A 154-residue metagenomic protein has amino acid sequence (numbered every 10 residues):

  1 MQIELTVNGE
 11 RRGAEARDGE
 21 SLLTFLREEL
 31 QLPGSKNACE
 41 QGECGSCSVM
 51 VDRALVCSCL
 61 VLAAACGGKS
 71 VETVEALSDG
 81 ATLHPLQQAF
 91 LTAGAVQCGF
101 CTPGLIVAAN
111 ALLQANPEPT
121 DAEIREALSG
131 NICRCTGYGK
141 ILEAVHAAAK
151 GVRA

Functional and structural regions predicted by a protein language model:
M1-A154: Signature of N-terminal electron-transfer/Fe-S-associated modules in redox systems
